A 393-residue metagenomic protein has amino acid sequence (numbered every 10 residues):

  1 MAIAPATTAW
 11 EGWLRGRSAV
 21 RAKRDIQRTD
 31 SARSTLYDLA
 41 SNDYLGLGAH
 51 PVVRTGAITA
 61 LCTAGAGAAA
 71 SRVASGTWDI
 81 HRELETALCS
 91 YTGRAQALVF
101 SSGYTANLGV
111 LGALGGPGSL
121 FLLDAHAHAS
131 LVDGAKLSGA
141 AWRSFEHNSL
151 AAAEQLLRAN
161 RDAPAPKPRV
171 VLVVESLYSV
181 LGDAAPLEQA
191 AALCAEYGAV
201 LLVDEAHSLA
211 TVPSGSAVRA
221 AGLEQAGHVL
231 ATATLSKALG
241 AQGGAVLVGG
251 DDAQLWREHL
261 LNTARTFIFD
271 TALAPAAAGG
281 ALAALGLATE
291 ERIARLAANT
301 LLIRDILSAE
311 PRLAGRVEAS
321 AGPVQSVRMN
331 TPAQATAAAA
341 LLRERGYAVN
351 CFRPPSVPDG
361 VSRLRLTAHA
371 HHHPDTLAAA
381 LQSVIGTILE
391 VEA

Functional and structural regions predicted by a protein language model:
I3, T7-A66, A199: N-terminal "arm"/small-domain region of PLP-dependent enzymes with the aminotransferase-like
W13, A297-R304, E310-G346, S356 (+2 more regions): Conserved PLP-binding catalytic core of the aspartate aminotransferase-like
P51, T55-T59, T63, T86 (+3 more regions): PLP-dependent enzyme catalytic core of the Aspartate aminotransferase-like
T55, T59-S102: Conserved N-terminal alpha-helix of the aminotransferase class I/II PLP-enzyme fold
S102, L122-S138: Substrate-binding/gating loop at the entrance of the active-site cleft, primarily in PLP-dependent aminotransferase-like
V110-A129, L150, E154: Conserved PLP-anchoring active-site segment centered on the Schiff-base-forming lysine
R143, H147-V203: Active-site phosphate-binding strand-loop segment of PLP-dependent enzymes
Y197-V200, H207, V212-P311, V317-A321: Active-site C-terminal subdomain of aminotransferase-like
